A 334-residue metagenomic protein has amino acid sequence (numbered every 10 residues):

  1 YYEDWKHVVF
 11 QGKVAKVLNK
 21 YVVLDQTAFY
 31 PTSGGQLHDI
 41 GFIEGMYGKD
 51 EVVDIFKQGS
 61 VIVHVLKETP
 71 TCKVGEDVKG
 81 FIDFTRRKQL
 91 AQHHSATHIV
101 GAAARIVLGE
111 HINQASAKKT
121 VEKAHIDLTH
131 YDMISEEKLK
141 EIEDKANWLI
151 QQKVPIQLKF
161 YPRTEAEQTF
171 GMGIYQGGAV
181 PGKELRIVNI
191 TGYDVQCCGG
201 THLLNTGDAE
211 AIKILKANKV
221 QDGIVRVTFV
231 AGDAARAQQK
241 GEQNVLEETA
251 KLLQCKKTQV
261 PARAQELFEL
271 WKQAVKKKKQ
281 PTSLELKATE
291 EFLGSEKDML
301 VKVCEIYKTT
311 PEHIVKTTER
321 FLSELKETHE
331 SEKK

Functional and structural regions predicted by a protein language model:
Y1-F81, T85: Conserved nucleotide-binding/hydrolysis modules and their immediate coupling elements across P-loop/ASCE NTPase motors
K13, V17, I43, I99-V107 (+4 more regions): Generic, well-ordered alpha-helical scaffold segments in large soluble proteins
A28-I43, K73-L128, D222-I224: Active/ligand-binding-proximal structured segments within catalytic/core domains that scaffold catalytic residues
F29-V63, S95, I99, T201-N218 (+2 more regions): Extended active-site and interfacial segments that coordinate phosphate-rich ligands in large catalytic machineries
P31-H38, L90-S95, D132-K140, G199 (+2 more regions): Ordered, soluble secondary-structure elements with a strong preference for glycine-centered loop motifs and nearby
F84-K88, H130-I134, N218, A231-A235: A generic structural motif
H111, V121, G207-E210, L215-K334: Terminal appendage regions of diverse proteins
V121-Q221, L270-Q273: Non-catalytic interaction/regulatory segments
